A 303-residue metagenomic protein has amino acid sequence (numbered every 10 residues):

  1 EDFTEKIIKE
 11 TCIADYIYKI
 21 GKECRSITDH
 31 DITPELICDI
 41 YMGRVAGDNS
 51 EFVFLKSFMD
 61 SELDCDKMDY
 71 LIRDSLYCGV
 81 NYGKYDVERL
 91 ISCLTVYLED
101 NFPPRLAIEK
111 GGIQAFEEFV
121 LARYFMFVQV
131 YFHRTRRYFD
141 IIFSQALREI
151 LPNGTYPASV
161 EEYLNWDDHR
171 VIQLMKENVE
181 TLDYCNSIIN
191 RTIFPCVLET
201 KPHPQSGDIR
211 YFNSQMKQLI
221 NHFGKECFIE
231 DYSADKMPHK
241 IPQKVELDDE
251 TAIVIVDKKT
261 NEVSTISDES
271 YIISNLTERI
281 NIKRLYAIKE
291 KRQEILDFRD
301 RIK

Functional and structural regions predicted by a protein language model:
E1-T200: Sequence-structural signature of the catalytic-core scaffold of metal-dependent phosphohydrolases that act on
V120, V130, T135, S144 (+1 more regions): Terminal helices and disordered tails flanking the catalytic cores of nucleotide-processing hydrolases
